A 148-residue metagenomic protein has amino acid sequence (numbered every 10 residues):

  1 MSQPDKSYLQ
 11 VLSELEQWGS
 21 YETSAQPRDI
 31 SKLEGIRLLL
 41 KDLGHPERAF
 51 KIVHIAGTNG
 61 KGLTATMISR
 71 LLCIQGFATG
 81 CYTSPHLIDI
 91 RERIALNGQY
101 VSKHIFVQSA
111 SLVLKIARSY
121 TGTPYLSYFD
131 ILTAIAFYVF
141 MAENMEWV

Functional and structural regions predicted by a protein language model:
M1-K51: Positively charged, low-complexity intrinsically disordered leader regions
Q26-L33, L38-R48, I74-V148: ATP-dependent carboxylate-amine ligase catalytic core
K51-I55, L63-T83: A conserved segment at the C-terminal end of the G1
K61-A65, I88-R91: Short active-site-adjacent helix-start/loop capping segments
